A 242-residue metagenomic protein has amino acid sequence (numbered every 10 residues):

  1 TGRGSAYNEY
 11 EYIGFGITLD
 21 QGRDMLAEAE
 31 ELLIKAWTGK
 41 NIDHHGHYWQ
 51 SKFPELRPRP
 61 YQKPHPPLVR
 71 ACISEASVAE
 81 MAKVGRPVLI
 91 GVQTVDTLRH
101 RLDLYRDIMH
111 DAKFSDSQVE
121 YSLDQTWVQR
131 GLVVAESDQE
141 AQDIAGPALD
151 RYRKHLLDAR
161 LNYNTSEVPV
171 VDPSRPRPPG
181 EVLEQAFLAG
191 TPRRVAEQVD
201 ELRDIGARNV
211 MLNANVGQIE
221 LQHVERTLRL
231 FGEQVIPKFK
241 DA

Functional and structural regions predicted by a protein language model:
T1-R3, L68-A71, V88-G91, D124-G131 (+1 more regions): Hydrophobic faces of well-ordered beta-strands that scaffold small-molecule active sites in alpha/beta enzyme cores
S5-E9, T94, L132-V134, V216-Q218: Active-site-proximal loop/turn and secondary-structure-junction residues that shape catalytic pockets, frequently
A6-I17, K83-V84: Acidic/polar active-site rim loop that often engages polyanionic ligands
D20-L56, D96-R208, K240-A242: An alpha-helical appendage that flanks or caps ligand/catalytic pockets
I73-D96, R101-L102: A conserved active-site cap/scaffold subdomain adjacent to cofactor or substrate pockets
V92-V95, N213-E225: Glycine-rich, proline-tolerant flexible connector loops at the mouths of alpha/beta enzymes
S137, I219-L230, K240: Short glycine/threonine-rich loop-to-helix capping motif typified by GTGT followed within a few residues by an Asp-Pro
